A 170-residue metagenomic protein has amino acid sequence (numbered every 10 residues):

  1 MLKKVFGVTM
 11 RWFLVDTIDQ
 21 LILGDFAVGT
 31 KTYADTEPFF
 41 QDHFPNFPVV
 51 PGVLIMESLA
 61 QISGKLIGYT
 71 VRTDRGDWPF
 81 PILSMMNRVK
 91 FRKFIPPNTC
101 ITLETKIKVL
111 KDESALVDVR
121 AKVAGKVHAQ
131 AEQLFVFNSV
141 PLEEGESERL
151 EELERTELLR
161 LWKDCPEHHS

Functional and structural regions predicted by a protein language model:
M1-T9, G76-D77: Short aromatic-glycine motifs in intrinsically disordered, low-complexity regions
M10-V50, I55, H169-S170: Catalytic strand-loop segment that frames the active site of acyl-thioester-processing enzymes
W12-L14, I101, A115: Hydrophobic core residues within well-ordered beta-strands of beta-rich domains
D16-D19, N87, R92, K106-K108: Conserved positions in beta-strands of structured domains
I18, V50-R75: Active-site helix/loop of acyl-thioester processing domains in fatty-acid/polyketide metabolism, spanning hotdog-fold
G24, P96-P97, K106-S170: HotDog/MaoC-like acyl-thioester-processing domains
K31, E104-I107: Short, hydrophobic/aromatic-enriched beta-strand segments in well-ordered soluble domains
G64-T102, H128, E132, V136: Hydrophobic beta-strand-centered segment that forms part of the acyl-chain substrate-binding groove
